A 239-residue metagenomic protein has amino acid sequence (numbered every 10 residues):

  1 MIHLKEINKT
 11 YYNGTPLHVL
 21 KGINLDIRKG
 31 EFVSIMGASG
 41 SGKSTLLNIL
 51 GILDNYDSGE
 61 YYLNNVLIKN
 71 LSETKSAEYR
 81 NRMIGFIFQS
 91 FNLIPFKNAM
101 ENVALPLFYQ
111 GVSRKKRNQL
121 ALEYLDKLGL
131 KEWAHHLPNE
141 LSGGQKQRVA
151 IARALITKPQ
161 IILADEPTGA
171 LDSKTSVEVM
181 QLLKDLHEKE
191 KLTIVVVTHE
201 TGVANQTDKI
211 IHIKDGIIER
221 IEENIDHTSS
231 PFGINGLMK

Functional and structural regions predicted by a protein language model:
I2-I213: ABC family nucleotide-binding domain
K209, I217-K239: Conserved beta-strand-loop-alpha-helix hinge in the C-terminal portion of ABC ATPase nucleotide-binding domains
